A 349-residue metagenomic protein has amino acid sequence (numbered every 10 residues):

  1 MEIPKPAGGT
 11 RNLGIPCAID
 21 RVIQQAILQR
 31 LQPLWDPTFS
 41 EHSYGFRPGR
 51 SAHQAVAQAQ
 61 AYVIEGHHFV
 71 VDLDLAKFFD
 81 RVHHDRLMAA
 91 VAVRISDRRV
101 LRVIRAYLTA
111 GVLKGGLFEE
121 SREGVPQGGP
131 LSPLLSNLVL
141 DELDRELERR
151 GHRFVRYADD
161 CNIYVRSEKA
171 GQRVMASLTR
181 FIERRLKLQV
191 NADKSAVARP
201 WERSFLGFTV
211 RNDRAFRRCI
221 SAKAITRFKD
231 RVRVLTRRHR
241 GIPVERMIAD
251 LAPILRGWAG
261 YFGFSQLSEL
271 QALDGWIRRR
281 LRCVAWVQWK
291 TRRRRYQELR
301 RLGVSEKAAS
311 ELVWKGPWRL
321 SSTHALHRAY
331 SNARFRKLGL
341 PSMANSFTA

Functional and structural regions predicted by a protein language model:
M1-E2, P6, T38-S204: Conserved polymerase palm-domain catalytic core
E2, K194-R203, D250-I254, A272-R278 (+1 more regions): A glycine-rich phosphate-binding loop feature that marks nucleotide/adenosyl-phosphate handling sites
N12-G14: Conserved phosphate-binding loops in nucleotide/dinucleotide-binding enzymes
A18-I19, I23-Q24, Q60: Duplex nucleic acid-engaging cores and interfaces of nucleic-acid transaction enzymes
T109, E183-E245, A249-G257: A conserved non-catalytic segment of reverse transcriptases and RNA-directed RNA polymerases corresponding to the late
M247-R292: Non-catalytic, peripheral interaction segments enriched in hydrophobic/basic residues
R280, W289-A349: Extended C-terminal regions of large enzymes
